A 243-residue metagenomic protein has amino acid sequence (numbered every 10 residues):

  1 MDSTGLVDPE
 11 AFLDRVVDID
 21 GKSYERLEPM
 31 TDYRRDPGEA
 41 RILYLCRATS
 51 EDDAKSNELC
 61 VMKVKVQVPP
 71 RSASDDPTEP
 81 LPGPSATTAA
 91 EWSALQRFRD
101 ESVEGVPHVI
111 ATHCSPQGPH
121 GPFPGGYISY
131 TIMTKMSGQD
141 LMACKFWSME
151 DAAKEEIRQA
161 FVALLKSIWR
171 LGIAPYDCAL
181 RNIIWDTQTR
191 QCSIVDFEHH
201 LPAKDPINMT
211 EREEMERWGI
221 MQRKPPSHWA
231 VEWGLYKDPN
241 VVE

Functional and structural regions predicted by a protein language model:
D2-D100, G105: ATP-binding glycine-rich loop module of kinase domains
E39-R41, G126-I128, A179-L180: Short, surface-exposed coil-to-beta transition loops
A48, V64-V66, A111, K135 (+1 more regions): Residue-level recognition of conserved beta-strand positions in structured domain cores
T49-D52, M136-S137, Q188-T189: Short loop segments at secondary-structure junctions
D53-K55, P70-A73, Q117-P119, L141 (+1 more regions): Short catalytic/ligand-binding loop motif for oxyanion handling, primarily in non-cytosolic enzymes, centered on
E58, G126-S129, Q191: Residues on conserved beta-strands of the protein kinase catalytic domain
P69, P84-W92, Q96-I157: Conserved structural core of kinase catalytic domains
K145-F161, L165-E243: C-lobe/activation-segment region of protein kinase-like
